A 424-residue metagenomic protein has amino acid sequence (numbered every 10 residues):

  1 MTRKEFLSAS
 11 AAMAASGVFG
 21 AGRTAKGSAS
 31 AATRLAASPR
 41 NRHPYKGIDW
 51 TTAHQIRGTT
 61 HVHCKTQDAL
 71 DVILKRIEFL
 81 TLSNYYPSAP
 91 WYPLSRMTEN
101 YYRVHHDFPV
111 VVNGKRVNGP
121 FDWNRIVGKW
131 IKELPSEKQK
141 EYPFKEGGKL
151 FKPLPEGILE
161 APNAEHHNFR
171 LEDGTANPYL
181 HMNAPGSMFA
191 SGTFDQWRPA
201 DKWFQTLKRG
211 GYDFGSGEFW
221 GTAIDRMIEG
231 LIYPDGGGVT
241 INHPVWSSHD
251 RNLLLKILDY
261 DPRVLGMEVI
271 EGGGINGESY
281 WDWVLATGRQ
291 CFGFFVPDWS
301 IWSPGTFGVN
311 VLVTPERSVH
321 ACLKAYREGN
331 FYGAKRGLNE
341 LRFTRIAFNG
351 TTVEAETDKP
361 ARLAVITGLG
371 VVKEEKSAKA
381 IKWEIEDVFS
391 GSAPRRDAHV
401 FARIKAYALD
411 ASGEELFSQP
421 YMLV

Functional and structural regions predicted by a protein language model:
M1, G20-R42: C-terminal segment of N-terminal export signals and the immediately downstream linker at the start of the mature
T2-R3, L80: Short intrinsically disordered, low-complexity coil segments enriched in acidic
E5-K26: N-terminal export signals
A14-G17, L80, N84, N330: A generic secondary-structure signal for well-formed alpha-helical elements
R34-T60, L70, T175-S187, S247-V424: Charged catalytic cores and adjacent phosphate/nucleic-acid-binding surfaces used for phosphate/nucleic-acid chemistry
S38-G236, N242, G272-W281, V296-W299 (+2 more regions): A metal-dependent hydrolase metal-coordination microenvironment
G236-G237, R289: Short phosphate-binding/catalytic loops that engage adenosine nucleotides
